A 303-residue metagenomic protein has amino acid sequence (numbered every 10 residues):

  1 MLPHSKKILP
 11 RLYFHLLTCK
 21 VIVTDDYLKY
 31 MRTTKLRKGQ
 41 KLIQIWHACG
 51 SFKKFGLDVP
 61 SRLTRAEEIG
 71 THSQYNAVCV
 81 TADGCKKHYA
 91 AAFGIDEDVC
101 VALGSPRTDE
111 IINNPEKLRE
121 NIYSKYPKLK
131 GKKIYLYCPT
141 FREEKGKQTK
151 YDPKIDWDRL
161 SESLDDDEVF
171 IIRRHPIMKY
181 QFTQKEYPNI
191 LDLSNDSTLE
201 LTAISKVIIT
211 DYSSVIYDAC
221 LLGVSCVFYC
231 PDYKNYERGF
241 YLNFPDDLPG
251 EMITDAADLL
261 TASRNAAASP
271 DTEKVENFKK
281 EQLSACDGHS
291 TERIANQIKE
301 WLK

Functional and structural regions predicted by a protein language model:
M1-N113: Active-site and donor-binding regions of nucleotide-sugar-utilizing enzymes
K6-C19, P176-Y217: Donor nucleotide-activated moiety binding/catalytic core segment of transferases that use nucleotide-activated donors
K20, S73-V78, V169-F170, I204-V207 (+1 more regions): Short active-site oxyanion
I22-W46, D196-R238: A donor-sugar binding/catalytic signature common to diverse glycosyltransferases and related nucleotide-sugar
D26, T81-G84, P176, Y212 (+1 more regions): Helix N-cap/beta->alpha junction signal
C100, P106-Q184, I253, C286 (+1 more regions): Conserved catalytic-core segment of nucleotide-activated headgroup transferases in glycan assembly
S214-C286: Catalytic binding pocket for nucleotide-activated donors in carbohydrate/polymer assembly enzymes
D287-K303: C-terminal alpha-helical cap of glycosyltransferases
